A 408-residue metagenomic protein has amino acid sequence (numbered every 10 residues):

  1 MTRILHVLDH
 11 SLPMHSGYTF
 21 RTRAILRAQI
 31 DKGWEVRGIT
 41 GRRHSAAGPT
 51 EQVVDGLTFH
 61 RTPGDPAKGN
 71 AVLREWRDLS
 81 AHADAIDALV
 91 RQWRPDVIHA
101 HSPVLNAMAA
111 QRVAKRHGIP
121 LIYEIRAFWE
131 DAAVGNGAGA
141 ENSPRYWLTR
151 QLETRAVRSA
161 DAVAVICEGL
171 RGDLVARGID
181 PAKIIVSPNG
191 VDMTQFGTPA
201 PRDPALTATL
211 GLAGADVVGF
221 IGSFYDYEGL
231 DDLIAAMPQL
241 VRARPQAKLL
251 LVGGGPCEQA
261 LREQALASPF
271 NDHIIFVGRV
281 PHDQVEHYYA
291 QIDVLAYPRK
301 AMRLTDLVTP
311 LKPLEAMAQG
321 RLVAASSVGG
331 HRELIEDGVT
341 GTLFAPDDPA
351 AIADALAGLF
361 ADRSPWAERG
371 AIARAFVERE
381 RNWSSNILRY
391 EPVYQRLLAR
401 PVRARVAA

Functional and structural regions predicted by a protein language model:
M1-P63, L240, V402, V406-A408: N-terminal subdomain of nucleotide-sugar transferases
R3-V7, L212-M237: Conserved donor-binding/catalytic core segment of Leloir-type glycosyltransferases
W93-V97, D161, H273, Y289-D306 (+1 more regions): Acidic donor-binding loop of glycosyltransferase active sites
G169, G190: Carbohydrate-associated surface elements
Q246, A351, G358, P365-E380 (+1 more regions): A short, well-ordered alpha-helix in the C-terminal region of glycosyltransferases
Q259-E286: Nucleotide-activated donor-binding/catalytic signature segment of Leloir-type glycosyltransferases, i.e., the conserved
L295-Y297, E315-A318, L322-A325, I335: Short hydrophobic beta-strand element within catalytic cores of glycosyltransferases and related nucleotide-activated
E336-G338, T342-P349, G358-R363: Conserved acidic donor-binding segment of nucleotide-sugar-dependent glycosyltransferases
